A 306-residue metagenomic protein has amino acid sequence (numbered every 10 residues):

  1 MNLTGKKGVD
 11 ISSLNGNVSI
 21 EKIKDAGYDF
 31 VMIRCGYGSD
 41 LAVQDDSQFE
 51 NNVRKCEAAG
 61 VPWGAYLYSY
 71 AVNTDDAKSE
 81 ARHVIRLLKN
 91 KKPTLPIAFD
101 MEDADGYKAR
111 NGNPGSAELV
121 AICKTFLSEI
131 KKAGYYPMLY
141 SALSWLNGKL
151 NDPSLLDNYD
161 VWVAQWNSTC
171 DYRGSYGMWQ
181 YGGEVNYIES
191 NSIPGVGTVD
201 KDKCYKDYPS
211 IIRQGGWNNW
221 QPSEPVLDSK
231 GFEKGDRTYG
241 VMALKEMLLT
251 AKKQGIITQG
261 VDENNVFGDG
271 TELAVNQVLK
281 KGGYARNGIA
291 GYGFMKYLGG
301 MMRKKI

Functional and structural regions predicted by a protein language model:
M1-L127, K131-A133: Substrate-binding cleft of extracellular glycoside hydrolase catalytic domains
M1-S13, I20-D25, D29, D152-P222: Functionally critical loop-and-helix segments that line ligand-binding/catalytic clefts of soluble enzyme domains
S12, W217-N265, K305-I306: Acidic, Ser/Thr/Pro/Gly-enriched interdomain connector segments
W63, Y136-M138, V161: Hydrophobic anchor at the start of a short beta-strand that flanks the dinucleotide cofactor-binding loop
R82-F99, D103-D105, L150-S175: Structural recognition of alpha->loop->beta junctions
I130-G148: Aromatic-lined carbohydrate-recognition surfaces of secreted/lumenal glycan-active proteins
V275: Conserved hydrophobic/aromatic packing and binding residues within compact polymer-binding modules
